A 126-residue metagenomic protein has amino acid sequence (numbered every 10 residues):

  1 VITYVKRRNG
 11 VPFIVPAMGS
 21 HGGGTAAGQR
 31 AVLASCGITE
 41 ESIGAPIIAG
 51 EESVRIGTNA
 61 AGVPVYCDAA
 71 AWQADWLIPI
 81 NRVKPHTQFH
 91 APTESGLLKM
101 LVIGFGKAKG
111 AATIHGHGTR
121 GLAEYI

Functional and structural regions predicted by a protein language model:
V1-V11: Histidine-anchored nucleotide/phosphate-binding helix
G10-M18: Short internal beta-strands
V15, T58, M100-V102: Short glycine- and Lys/Arg-enriched binding-loop motifs that mark or flank ligand-binding interfaces
A17-S20, R82-V83: Short, ordered loop/turn segments at secondary-structure junctions
G28-P92: An acidic, phosphate/nucleotide-engaging active-site surface
C67-I126: Conserved, well-structured core segments that form the ligand-binding/active-site neighborhood of functional domains
